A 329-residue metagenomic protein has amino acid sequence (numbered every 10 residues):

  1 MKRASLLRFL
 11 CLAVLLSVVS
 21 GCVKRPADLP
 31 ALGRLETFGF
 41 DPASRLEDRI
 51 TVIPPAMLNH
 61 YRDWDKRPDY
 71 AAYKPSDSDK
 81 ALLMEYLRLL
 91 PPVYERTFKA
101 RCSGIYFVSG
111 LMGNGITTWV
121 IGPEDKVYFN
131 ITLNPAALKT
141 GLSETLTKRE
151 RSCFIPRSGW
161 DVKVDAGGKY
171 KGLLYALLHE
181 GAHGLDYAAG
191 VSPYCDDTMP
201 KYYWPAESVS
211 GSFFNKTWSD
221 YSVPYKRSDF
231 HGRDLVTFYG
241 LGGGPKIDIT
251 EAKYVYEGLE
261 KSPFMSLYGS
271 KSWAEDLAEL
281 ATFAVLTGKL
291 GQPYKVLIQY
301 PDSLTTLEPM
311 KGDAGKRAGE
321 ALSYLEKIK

Functional and structural regions predicted by a protein language model:
M1-L10: Bacterial N-terminal signal peptides that target proteins for export
V18-G21: C-terminal motif of bacterial Sec signal peptides marking the signal peptidase cleavage site
V23-R25: Bacterial signal peptide processing site
L46-R49, F238-K329: Pan-zinc metallopeptidase signature
P54-D77, P301-L304: Acidic/histidine-rich, surface-exposed loop or edge segments in extracytoplasmic proteins
D77-S152: Auxiliary, metal-adjacent structural segments of Zn-dependent hydrolase domains
P156-A176: Short pre-active-site segment immediately N-terminal to the catalytic Zn-binding motif
G181-D197: Catalytic Zn2+-binding segment of zinc metalloproteases
